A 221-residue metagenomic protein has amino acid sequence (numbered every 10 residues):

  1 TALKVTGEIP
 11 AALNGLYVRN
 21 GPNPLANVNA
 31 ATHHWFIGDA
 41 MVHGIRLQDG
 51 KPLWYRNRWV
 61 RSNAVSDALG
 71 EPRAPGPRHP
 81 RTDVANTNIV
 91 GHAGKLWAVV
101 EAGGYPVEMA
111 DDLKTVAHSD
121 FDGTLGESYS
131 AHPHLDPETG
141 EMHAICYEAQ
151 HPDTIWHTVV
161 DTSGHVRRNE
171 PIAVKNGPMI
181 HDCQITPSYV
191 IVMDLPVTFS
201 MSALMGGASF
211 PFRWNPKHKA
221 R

Functional and structural regions predicted by a protein language model:
L3-A26, F36, G70-G94, Y129-G140 (+2 more regions): Structural signature of eukaryotic scaffold interfaces centered on beta-propeller domains
P22-H34, L195-N215: Short, conserved, GDST-rich strand-edge loop motifs in beta-rich repeat architectures
W35, D39-R73: Low-complexity, highly charged intrinsically disordered N-terminal segments that act as targeting/localization
W35, G126, Q150, N176 (+1 more regions): Active-site-proximal structural scaffolding
A40-G44, T154-H165, M205-R221: Beta-propeller blade signature
G50-R56, D112-H118, S163-R168, C183 (+1 more regions): Beta-strand initiation motifs
V60-R167: Well-ordered mid-protein domain cores that form the structural environment of catalytic cofactors
